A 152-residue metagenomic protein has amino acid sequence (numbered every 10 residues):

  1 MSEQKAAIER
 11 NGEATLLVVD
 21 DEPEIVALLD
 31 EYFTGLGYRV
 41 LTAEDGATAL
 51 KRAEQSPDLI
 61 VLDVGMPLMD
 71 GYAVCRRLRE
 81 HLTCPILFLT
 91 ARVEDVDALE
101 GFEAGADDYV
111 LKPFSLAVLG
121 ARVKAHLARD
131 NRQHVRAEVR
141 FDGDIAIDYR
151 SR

Functional and structural regions predicted by a protein language model:
G12-T15, A125-R152: Short, Lys/Arg-enriched segments at the junction into DNA-binding effector domains of transcriptional regulators
E22, V64-G65, R92: The short loop immediately C-terminal to the conserved phospho-acceptor aspartate in CheY-like receiver
V26, P67, E94, K112: The feature encodes the CheY-like receiver
A27-G35: Charged docking surfaces used in two-component/phosphorelay signaling
G37-E44, R52: Short hydrophobic/Thr-rich beta-strand motif most characteristic of the beta2 strand and flanking loop of CheY-like
E44-D45, D70-A73, D97: Acidic catalytic/metal-coordinating carboxylates
S56-V61, M66: Active-site beta3 strand of CheY-like receiver
